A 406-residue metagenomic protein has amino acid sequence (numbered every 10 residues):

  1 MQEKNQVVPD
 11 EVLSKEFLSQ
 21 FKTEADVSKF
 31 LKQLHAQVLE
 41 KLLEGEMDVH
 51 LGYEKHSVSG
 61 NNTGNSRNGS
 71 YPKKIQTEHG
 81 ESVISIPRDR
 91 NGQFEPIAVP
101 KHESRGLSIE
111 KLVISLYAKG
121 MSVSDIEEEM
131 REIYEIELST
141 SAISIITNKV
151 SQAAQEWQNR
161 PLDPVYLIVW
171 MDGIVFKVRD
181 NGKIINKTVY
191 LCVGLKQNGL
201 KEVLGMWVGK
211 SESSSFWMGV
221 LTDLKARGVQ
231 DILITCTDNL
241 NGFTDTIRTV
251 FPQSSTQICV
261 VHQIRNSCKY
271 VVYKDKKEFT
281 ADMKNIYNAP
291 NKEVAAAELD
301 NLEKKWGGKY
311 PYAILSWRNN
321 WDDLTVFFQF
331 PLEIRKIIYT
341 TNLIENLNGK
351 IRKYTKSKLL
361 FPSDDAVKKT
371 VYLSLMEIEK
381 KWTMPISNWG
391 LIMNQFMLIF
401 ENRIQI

Functional and structural regions predicted by a protein language model:
M1-G69, Q76-H79: Subset of Sec-pathway N-terminal targeting signals
M1-V12, F30, S104-L107, I114 (+12 more regions): Conserved phosphate-chemistry cores used by DNA topoisomerases
E3, P252, N285-I406: Acidic/histidine-rich catalytic cores and adjacent linkers of DNA breakage/strand-transfer/modification proteins
T63, P87-R90, A98-E103, I136 (+8 more regions): RNase H-like nuclease fold core
G64-K119, E135-I145: Basic, short loop/linker segments at the boundary and entry of helix-turn-helix/winged-helix-like folds
S124-E135: DNA-recognition alpha helix
I234-N241, T246-D282: Conserved beta-strand -> loop -> alpha-helix junction used to position metal-binding or nucleic-acid-contacting
